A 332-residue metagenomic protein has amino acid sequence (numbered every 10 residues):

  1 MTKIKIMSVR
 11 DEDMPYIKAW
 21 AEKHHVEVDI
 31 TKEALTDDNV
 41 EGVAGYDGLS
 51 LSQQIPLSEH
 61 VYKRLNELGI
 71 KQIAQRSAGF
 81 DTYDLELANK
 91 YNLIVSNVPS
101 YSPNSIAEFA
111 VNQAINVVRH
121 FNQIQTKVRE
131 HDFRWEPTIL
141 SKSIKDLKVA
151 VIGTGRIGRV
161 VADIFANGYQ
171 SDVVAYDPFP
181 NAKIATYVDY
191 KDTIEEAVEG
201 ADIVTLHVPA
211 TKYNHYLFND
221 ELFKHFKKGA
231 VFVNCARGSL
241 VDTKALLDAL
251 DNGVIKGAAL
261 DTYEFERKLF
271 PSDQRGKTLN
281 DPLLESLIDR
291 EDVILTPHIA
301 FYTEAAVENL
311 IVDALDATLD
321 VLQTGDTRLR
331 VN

Functional and structural regions predicted by a protein language model:
M1-I94, N219: An N-terminal-biased, well-structured beta-alpha scaffold segment characteristic of Rossmann-like dinucleotide-binding
V43-G48, L68-I70, E199-V204, K227-A230: Short acidic/histidine-rich motifs immediately flanking catalytic phosphotransfer sites in two-component signaling
Q53-Q54, V208-A210, A236-R237, Y263-E264: Short glycine-/small-residue-rich Rossmann-like dinucleotide-binding loops
Y91-K148, V160-I164, G168: Phosphate-binding beta-alpha-beta segment of Rossmann-like dinucleotide-binding domains, i.e., the NAD(P)
T138-K228: Rossmann-like dinucleotide/phosphate-binding beta-alpha-beta segment
G229, S239-N332: Rossmann-like dinucleotide-binding domain for NAD(H)/NADP(H)
V233: Glycine-rich nucleotide-phosphate-binding loops and adjacent flexible coil segments
